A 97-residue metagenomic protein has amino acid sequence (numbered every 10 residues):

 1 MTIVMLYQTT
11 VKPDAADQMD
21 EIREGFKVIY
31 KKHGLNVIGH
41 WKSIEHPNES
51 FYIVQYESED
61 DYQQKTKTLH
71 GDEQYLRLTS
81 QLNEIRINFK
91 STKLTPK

Functional and structural regions predicted by a protein language model:
M1, K42-H46, D72: Short coil/turn motifs at helix boundaries and re-entrant loops, enriched in small/polar and proline residues
M1-T2, K97: Absolute protein N-terminus
I3-Q8, M19, I29-Y30, S50-Y56: Short, structured motif recognition centered on aromatic/hydrophobic residues
Y7-V11, I44: Short, histidine-centered active-site or binding-site loop motifs used for metal coordination, general acid-base
P13-A15, S58-E59: Short acidic-aromatic low-complexity motifs
E21, G25-I38, Q55-T92: An amphipathic, aromatic/His-enriched active-site/gating alpha helix that lines ligand/cofactor pockets
K42, P47, I85-N88, T92-K97: Long, low-complexity, Ser/Thr/Gly/Pro-rich intrinsically disordered segments that act as flexible linkers and assembly
H46-N48, D60-D61: A solvent-exposed, acidic/Ser-Thr-rich amphipathic alpha-helical stretch
